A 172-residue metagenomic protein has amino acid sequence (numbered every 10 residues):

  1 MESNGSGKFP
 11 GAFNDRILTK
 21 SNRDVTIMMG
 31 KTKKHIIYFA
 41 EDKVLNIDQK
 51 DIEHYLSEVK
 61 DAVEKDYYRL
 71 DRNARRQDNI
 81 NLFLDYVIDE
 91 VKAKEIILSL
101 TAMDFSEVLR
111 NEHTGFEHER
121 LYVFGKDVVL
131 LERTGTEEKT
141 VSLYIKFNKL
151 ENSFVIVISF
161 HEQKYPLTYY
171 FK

Functional and structural regions predicted by a protein language model:
G7-F9, F13, S21-F124: Compact soluble domain cores
R16: Extracellular glycan-recognition regions
A102-F154: Functional cores of ribonucleases/endoribonucleases
F147-K172: A short, surface-exposed interaction/processing loop segment used at functional sites
